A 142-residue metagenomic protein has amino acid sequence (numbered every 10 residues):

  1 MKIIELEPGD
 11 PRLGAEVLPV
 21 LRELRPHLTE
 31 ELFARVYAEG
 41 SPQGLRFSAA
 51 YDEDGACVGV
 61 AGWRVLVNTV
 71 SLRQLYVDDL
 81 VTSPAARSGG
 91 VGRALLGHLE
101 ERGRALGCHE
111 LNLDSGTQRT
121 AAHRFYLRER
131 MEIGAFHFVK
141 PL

Functional and structural regions predicted by a protein language model:
M1-L72, L96-G97, P141: Acetyl-CoA-dependent GNAT
R46, H109, E132: Short acidic/polar active-site loop segments enriched in Thr and Asp
L66-V77, R87, I133-G134: A conserved beta-turn-beta hairpin within the catalytic core of GNAT-like acetyltransferases that forms part
D78, S83, G116: Residue-level recognition of the GNAT/N-acetyltransferase active site
T82, S88-E101, R128: Conserved acetyl-CoA-binding loop-helix of GNAT-fold acetyltransferases
R93, T117-F136, K140: Conserved active-site alpha-helix within GNAT-family acetyltransferase domains
G103-S115: Conserved GNAT acetyl-CoA-binding A-motif
